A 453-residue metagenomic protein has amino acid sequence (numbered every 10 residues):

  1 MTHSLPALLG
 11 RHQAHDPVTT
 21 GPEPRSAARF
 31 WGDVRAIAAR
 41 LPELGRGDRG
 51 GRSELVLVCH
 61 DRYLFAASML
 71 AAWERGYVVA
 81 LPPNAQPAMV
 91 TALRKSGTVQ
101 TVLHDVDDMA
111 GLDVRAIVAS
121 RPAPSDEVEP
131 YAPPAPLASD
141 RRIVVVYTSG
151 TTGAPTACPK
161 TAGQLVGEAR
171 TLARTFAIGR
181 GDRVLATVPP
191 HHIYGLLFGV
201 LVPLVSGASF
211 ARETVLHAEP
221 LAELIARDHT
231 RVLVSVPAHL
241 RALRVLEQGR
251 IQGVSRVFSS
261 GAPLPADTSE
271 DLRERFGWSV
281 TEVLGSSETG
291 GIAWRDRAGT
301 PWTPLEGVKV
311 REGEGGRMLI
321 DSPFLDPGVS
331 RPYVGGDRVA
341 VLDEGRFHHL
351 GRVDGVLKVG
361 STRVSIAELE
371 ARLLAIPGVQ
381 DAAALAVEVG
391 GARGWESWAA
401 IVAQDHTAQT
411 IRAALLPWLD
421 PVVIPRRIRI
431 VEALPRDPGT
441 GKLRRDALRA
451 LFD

Functional and structural regions predicted by a protein language model:
H3-A14, P124-Y147, A154, A177-R183: Conserved pre-ATP/AMP-binding loop-to-beta segment of ANL
Q13-R46, K160-G163: Conserved AMP-binding/adenylate-forming core of the ANL superfamily
P24-A28, A135, I143-R170: Conserved AMP-binding A3 loop
R40-A85, D182-P190, R363: Conserved AMP-binding/adenylate-forming
V166-R183, H191-V232: Conserved AMP-binding/adenylation subdomain of ANL enzymes
V245-G299, K309-R311: Gly/Ser/Thr-rich phosphate-binding loop
R331, G336-V423, L434: AMP-binding/adenylate-forming catalytic core of the ANL superfamily
L419, V431-F452: Flexible lysine-rich "adenylation lid" loop at the C-terminal edge of ANL adenylation domains
